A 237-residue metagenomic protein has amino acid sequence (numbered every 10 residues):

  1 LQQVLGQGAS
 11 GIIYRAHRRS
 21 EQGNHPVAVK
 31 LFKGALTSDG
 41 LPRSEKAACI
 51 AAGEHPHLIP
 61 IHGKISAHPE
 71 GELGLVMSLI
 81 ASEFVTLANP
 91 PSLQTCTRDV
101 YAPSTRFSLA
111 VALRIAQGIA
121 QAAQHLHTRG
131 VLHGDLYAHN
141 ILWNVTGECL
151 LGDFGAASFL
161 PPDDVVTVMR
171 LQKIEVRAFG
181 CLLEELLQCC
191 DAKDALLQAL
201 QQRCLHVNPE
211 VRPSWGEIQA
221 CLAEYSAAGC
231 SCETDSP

Functional and structural regions predicted by a protein language model:
A9-A47: ATP-binding glycine-rich loop module of kinase domains
A48-P56: Structural motif at the C-terminus of the N-lobe alphaC helix and the adjacent alphaC-beta4 loop of the Hanks-type
P60-L73: Short beta-strand micro-motifs within the conserved protein kinase catalytic domain, predominantly in the N-lobe
E70-F84: Conserved short submotifs of the Hanks-type protein kinase catalytic core that shape the nucleotide-binding pocket
I115-A116: Activation segment signature within eukaryotic-like protein kinase domains
A123, H127-N144: Catalytic-loop of the protein kinase fold
L150, G155-Q201: C-lobe/activation-segment region of protein kinase-like
V207-P213, E217-S231: Terminal C-lobe "cap" of eukaryotic-type protein kinase domains
